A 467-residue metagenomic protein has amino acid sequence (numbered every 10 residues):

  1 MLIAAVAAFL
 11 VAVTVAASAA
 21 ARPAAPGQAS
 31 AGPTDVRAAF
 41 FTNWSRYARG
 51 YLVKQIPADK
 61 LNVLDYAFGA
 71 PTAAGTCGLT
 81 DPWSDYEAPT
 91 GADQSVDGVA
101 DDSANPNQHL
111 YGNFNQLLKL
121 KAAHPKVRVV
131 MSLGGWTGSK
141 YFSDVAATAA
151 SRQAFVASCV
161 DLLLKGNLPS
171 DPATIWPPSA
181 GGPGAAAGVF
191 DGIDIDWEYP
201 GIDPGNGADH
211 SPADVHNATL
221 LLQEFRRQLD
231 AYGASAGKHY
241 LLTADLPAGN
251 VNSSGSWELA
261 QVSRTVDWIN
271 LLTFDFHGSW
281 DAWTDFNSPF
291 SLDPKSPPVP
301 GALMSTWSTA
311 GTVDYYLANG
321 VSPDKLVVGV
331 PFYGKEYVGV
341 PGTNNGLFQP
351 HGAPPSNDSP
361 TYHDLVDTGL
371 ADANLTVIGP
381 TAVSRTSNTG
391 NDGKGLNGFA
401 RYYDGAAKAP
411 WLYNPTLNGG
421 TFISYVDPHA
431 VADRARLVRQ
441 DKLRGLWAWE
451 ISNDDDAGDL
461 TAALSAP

Functional and structural regions predicted by a protein language model:
M1-A24: Secretory targeting and sorting signals
A31-P177, A213, W307, N357 (+4 more regions): Glycan-recognition patch characteristic of GH18 chitinases/ENGases and related GlcNAc/peptidoglycan-binding proteins
N43-Y47, F68-A73, G135-K140, W197-P204 (+5 more regions): Solvent-exposed loop/turn segments at secondary-structure junctions within structured extracellular/periplasmic domains
A48-Y51, T243-W283, G334-H351: Substrate-binding cleft/loops of secretory-pathway carbohydrate-active enzymes
K60-N62, Y66-A73, D81, A186 (+3 more regions): Aromatic- and acid-rich polysaccharide-binding/catalytic face of secreted or lumenal carbohydrate-active enzymes
L64, M131, I195, F225 (+4 more regions): Conserved, mostly hydrophobic/aromatic
T72-D101, H277-P298, V330-L437: Glycan-binding loop/region signatures in secreted carbohydrate-active enzymes
K140-V262, W280: Active-site cleft segment of glycoside hydrolase catalytic domains centered on the general acid/base Glu
